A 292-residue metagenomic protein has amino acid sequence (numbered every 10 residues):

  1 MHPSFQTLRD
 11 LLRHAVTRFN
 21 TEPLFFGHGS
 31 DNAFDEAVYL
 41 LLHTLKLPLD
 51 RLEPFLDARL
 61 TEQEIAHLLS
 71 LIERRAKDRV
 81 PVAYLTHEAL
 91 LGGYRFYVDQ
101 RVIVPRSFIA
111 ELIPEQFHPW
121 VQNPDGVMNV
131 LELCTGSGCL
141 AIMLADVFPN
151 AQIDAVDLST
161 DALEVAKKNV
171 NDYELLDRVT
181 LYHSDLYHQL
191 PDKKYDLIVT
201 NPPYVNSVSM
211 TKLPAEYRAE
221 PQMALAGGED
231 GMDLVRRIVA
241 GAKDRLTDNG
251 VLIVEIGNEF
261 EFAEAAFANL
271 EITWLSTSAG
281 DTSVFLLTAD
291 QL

Functional and structural regions predicted by a protein language model:
H2-G92: N-terminal auxiliary segments of SAM/dcSAM-dependent transferases
P23-S30, P119-V121, V170, H188-Q189: Short helix-to-loop capping/linker segments positioned immediately adjacent to catalytic or ligand/cofactor-binding
G29-S30, Q122-G126, L176, D248: Short helix-terminating capping/connector loops at secondary-structure junctions
A33, V102, G231: Short, conserved glycine- and acidic-residue-centered signature motifs in active-site or ligand-binding loops
P54-L56, A66-P149, S159-V165: SAM-dependent Rossmann-like transferase core, predominantly class I methyltransferases with a strong bias toward
L112-E115, N150-Q152, V156-L292: S-adenosylmethionine
